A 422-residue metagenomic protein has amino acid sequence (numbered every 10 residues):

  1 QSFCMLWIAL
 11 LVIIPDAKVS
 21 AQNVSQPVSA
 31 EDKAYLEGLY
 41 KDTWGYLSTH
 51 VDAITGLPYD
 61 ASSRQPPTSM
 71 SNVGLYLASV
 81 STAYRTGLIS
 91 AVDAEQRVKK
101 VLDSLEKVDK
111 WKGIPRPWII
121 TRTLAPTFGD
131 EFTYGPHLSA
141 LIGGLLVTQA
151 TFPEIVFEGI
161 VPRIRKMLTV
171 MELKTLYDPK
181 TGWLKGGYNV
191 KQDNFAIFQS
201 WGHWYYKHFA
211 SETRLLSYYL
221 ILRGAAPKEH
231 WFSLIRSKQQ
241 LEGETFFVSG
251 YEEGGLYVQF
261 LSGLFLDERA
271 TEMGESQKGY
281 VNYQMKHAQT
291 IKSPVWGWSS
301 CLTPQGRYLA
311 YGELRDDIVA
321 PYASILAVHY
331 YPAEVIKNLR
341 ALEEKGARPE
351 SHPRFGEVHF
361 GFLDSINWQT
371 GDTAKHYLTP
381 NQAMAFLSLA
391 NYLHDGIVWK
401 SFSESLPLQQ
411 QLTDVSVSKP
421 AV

Functional and structural regions predicted by a protein language model:
S2-I13: Bacterial N-terminal signal peptides
D16-S20: Sec/Tat signal peptide C-region and signal peptidase I cleavage site
A21-V422: Ser/Thr/Asn(+Pro)-rich, low-complexity disordered segments
